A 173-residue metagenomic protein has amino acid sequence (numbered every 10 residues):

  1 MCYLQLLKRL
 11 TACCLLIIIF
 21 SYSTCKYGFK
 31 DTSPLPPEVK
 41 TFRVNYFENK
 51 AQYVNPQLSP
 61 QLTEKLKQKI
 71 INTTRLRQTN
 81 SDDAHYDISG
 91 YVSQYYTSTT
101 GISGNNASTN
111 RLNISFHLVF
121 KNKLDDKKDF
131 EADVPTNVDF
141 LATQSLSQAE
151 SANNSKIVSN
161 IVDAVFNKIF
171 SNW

Functional and structural regions predicted by a protein language model:
C2-C14: Bacterial N-terminal signal peptides that target proteins for export
L6, I17-I18, F29: Extracellular/secretory pathway and lumenal proteins
A12-Y22: Bacterial N-terminal signal peptides
Y22-R77, L124, N167-W173: A structural "domain/chain start" motif
F29, N72-D129, N137-A149, N154 (+1 more regions): Surface-exposed short loop/turn segments
L62, A152-S171: Short, well-ordered alpha-helical segments
